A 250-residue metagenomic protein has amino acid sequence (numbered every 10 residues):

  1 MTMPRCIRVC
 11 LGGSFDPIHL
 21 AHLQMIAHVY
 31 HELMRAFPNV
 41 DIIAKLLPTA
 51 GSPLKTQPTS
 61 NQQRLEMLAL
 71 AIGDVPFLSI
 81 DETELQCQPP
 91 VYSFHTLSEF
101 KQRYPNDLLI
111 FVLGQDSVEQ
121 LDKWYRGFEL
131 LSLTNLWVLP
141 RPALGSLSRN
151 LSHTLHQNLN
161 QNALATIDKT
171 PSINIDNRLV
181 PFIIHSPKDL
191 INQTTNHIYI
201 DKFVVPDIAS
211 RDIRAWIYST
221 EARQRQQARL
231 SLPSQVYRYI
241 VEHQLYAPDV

Functional and structural regions predicted by a protein language model:
M1-V250: Nucleotidyltransferase catalytic core that binds NTPs
